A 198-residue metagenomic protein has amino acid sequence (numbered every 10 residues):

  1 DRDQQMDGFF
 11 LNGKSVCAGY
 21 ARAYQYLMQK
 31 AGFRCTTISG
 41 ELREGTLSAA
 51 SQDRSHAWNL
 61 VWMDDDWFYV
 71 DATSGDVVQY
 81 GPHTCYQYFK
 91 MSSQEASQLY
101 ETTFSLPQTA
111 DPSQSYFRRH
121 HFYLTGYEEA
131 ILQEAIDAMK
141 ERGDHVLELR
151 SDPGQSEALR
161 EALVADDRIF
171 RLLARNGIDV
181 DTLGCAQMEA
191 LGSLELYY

Functional and structural regions predicted by a protein language model:
D1-F9: Secondary-structure boundary elements
G8, A50-Q52, V61, A138-K140 (+1 more regions): Sterically constrained small-residue positions within well-ordered secondary structures of folded domains
F9-F10, F89: A generic structural signal for nonpolar/aromatic side chains embedded in well-ordered alpha-helices
L11, S15-G19: Soluble non-cytosolic domains of exported or imported proteins
A18-Q94: Hydrophobic/aromatic-rich core segments of domains that either
H83-Y198: Low-complexity, Gly/Ser/Thr/Pro-rich intrinsically disordered linker/tail segments
